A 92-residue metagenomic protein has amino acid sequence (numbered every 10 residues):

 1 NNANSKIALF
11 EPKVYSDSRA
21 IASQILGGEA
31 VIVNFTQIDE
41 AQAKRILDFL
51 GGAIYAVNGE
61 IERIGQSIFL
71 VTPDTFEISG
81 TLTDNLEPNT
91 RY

Functional and structural regions predicted by a protein language model:
N1-V31, Y55, E60-Y92: Positively charged, small/polar-rich N-terminal and surface patches that mediate targeting and assembly and bind
G28-I38, Q42-L47: Charged, well-structured alpha/beta interaction segments
L50: Residue-level signature of catalytic and energy-coupling elements of molecular machines, predominantly ATP/GTP-dependent
